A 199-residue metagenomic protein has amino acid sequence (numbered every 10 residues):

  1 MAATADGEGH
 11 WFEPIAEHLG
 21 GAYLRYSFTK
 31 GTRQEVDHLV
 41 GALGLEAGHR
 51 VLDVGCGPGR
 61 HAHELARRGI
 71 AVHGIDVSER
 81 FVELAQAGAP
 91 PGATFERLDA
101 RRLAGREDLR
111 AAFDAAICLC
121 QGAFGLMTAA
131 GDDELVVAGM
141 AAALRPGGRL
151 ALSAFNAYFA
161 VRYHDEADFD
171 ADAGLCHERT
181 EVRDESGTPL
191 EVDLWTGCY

Functional and structural regions predicted by a protein language model:
M1-E46: Conserved class I S-adenosyl-L-methionine
G48-G55: Conserved class I S-adenosyl-L-methionine
R60-L103: Class I SAM-dependent methyltransferase SAM/SAH-binding core
G105-A115: A short acidic, Gly/Pro-enriched loop at the edge of an enzyme's catalytic core that lines a small-molecule cofactor
D114-D132: A short SAM/SAH-binding and catalytic strip from SAM-dependent methyltransferases
D132-P146: A short glycine-rich, Lys/Arg-flanked "PGG" loop and its adjoining helix->strand segment in the class I
G147-Y199: SAM-dependent methyltransferase
